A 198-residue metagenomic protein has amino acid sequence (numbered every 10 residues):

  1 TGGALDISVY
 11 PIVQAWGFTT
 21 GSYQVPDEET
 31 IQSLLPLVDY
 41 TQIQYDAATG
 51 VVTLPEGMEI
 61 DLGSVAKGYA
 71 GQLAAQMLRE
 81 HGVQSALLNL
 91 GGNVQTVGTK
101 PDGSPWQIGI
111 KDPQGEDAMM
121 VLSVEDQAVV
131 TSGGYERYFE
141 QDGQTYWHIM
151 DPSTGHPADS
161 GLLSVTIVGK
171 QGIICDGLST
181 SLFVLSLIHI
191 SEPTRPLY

Functional and structural regions predicted by a protein language model:
T1-L187, S191, R195: Mature catalytic core of soluble alpha/beta enzymes
